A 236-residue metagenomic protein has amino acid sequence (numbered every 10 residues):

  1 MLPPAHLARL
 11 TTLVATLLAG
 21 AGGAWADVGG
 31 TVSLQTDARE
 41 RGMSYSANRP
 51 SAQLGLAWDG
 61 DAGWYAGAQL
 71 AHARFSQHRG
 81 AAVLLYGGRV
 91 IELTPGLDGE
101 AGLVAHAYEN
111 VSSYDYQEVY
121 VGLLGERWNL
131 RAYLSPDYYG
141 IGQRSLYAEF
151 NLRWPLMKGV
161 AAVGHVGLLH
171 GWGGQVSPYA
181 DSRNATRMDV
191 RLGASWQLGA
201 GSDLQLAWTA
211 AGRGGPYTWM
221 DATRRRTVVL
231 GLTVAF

Functional and structural regions predicted by a protein language model:
M1-G29: Cleavable N-terminal export/targeting peptides
W25-R74, V160, G167-L168: Short glycine/proline- and aromatic-enriched beta-strand/turn motifs that initiate or cap beta-hairpins
V28-G30, A62-A66, P95-A101, R127-A132 (+2 more regions): Repeated loop/turn-to-beta-strand initiation elements of outer-membrane beta-barrel proteins
T31-S33, G55-D59, G88-V90, G122-L124 (+4 more regions): Transmembrane beta-barrel domains of outer membrane proteins
L34-E40, L70-R74, I91, A105-E109 (+5 more regions): Transmembrane beta-strands of outer-membrane beta-barrel pores
N48-A52, R79-V83, S113-V119, L124 (+3 more regions): Residues that define the transmembrane beta-barrel architecture of outer-membrane proteins
Y116-S182: Detector for outer-membrane/organellar transmembrane beta-barrel domains, recognizing the amphipathic beta-strand
E126, L192-L198, S202, A222-F236: Outer-membrane beta-barrel "beta-signal"
